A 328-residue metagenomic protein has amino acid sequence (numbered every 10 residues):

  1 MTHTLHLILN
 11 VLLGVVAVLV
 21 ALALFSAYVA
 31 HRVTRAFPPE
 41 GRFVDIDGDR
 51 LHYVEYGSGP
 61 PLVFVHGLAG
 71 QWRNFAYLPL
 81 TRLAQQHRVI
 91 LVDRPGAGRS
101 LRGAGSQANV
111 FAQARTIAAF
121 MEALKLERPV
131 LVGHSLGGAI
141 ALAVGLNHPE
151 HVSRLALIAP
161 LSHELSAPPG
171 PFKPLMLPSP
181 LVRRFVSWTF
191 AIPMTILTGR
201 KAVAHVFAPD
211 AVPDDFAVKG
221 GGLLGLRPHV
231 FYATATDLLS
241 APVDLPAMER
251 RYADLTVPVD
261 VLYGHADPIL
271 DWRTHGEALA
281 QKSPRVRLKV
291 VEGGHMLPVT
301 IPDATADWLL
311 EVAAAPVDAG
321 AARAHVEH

Functional and structural regions predicted by a protein language model:
T2-L62, Q85-H87, L126-E127, A314-H328: Alpha/beta-hydrolase fold catalytic core
R32-V33, G170, A191-D254: Conserved alpha/beta-hydrolase catalytic His-Asp/Glu region
V54-Y56, L91-V132, P168: Active-site loop/oxyanion-hole signature of alpha/beta-hydrolase fold enzymes
E55-R99: Conserved HGGG/HGGXW glycine-rich cap/lid loop of the alpha/beta-hydrolase fold
V65-G67, H134, Y263: The conserved beta1-alpha1 loop
E127-P169: Conserved hydrolase catalytic core segment
D260-G293: Conserved loop-alpha-helix segment in the C-terminal half of the alpha/beta-hydrolase fold that carries the catalytic
P284-H328: Catalytic active-site module of serine/aspartate enzymes centered on a nucleophile-bearing elbow/loop
